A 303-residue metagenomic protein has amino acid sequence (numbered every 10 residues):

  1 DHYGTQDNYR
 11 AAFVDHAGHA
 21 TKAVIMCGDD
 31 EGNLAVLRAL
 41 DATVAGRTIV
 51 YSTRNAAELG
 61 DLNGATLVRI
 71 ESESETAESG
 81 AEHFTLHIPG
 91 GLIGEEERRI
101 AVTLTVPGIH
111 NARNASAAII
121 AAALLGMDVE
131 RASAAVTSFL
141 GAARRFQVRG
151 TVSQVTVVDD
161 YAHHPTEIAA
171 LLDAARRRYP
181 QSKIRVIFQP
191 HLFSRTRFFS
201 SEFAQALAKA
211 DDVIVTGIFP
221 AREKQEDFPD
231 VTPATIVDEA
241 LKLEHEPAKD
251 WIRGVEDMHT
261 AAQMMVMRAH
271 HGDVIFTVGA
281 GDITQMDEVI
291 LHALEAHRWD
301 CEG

Functional and structural regions predicted by a protein language model:
D1-T156, A234, H245-P247: Acidic, Mg2+-coordinating active-site environments of NTP-dependent enzymes
V14, A42-R47, E97-R98, P107-H110 (+1 more regions): ATP-dependent carboxylate-amine ligase
